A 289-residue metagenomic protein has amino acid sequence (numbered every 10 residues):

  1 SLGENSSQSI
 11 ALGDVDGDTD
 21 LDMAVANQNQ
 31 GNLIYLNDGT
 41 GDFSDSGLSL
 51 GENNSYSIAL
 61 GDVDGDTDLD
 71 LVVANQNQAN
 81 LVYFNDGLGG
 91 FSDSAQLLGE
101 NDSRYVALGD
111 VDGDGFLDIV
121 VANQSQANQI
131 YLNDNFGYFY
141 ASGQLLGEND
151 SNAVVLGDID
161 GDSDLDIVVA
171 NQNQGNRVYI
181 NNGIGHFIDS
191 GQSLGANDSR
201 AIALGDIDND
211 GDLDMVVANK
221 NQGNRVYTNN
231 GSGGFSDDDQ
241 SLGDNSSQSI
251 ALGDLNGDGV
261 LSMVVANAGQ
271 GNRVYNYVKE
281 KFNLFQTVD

Functional and structural regions predicted by a protein language model:
S1-N5, L36-N53, F84-N101, L132-N149 (+3 more regions): Blade-edge motifs of beta-propeller repeat domains
S7, N29, S55, N77 (+7 more regions): Short coil/loop residues immediately preceding or within conserved phosphate-binding loops of NTP-utilizing enzyme
Q8-V15, Y56-V63, R104-G113, N152-I159 (+2 more regions): Beta-propeller blade termini
G17-L21, G65-L69, G115-L117, S163-L165 (+2 more regions): Glycine-aliphatic tripeptides that mark coil-to-beta-strand junctions in extracellular and membrane proteins
L21-N27, L71-N75, I119-N123, I167-N171 (+2 more regions): Hydrophobic beta-strand segments that make up the repeating blades of beta-propeller and related beta-repeat
G31-Y35, A79-Y83, A127-Y131, G175-Y179 (+2 more regions): A short loop-to-beta-strand structural motif that recurs across blades of beta-propeller domains
I34, N54, A79, A95 (+12 more regions): Intrinsic-disorder/low-complexity detector
A251-G253, V260-L284: Blade-level signature of beta-propeller repeat domains, shared across WD40, Kelch, NHL, RCC1 and BNR/Asp-box propellers
